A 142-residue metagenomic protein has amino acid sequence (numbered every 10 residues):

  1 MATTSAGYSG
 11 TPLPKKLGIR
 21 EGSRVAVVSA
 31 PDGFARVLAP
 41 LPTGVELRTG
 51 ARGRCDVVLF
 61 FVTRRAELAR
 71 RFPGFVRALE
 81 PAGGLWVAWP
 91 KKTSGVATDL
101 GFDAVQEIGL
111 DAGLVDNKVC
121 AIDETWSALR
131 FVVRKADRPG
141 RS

Functional and structural regions predicted by a protein language model:
S23, G83: Glycine-centered, small-residue-biased loops immediately flanking beta-strands in adenine/cofactor-binding cores
D32-L38, G95-A97: Short, charged/polar "capping" segments at the starts of alpha-helices and the immediately preceding loops
G44-R54: Short acidic low-complexity segments
R52-R65: Short, well-ordered secondary-structure micro-motifs within conserved domains or adaptor modules
L79-P81: Helix-to-beta-strand junctions that scaffold the AdoMet/dcAdoMet cofactor pocket in Class I SAM-dependent enzymes
G84-K91: Short beta-strands and strand-loop turn motifs
T93-I108: Conserved class I S-adenosyl-L-methionine
A112-S142: Class I S-adenosyl-L-methionine
